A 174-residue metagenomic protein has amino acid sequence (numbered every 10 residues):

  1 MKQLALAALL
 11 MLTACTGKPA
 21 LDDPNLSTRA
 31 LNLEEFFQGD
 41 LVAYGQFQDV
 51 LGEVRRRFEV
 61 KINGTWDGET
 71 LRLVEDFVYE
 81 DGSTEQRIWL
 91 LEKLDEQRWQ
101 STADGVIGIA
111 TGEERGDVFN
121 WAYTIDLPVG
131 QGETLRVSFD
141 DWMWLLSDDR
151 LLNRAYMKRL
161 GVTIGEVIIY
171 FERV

Functional and structural regions predicted by a protein language model:
M1-A7: Sec-dependent signal peptide recognition, specifically the positively charged N-region followed immediately by
L12-A14: C-terminal motif of bacterial Sec signal peptides marking the signal peptidase cleavage site
T16-P19: Bacterial signal peptide processing site
P24-D40: N-terminal helix-cap/turn-to-beta initiation motif at the start of protein domains
F37-G45, N153: A short, Trp-centered hydrophobic/proline-enriched beta-strand micro-motif
Y44, Q48-V129: Central antiparallel beta-sheet cores of small beta-barrel/beta-sandwich binding domains
V54-V60, T134-F139, T163-G165: Amphipathic hydrophobic-ligand
D140-V174: Glycine-rich, aromatic-bearing surface loops/beta-hairpins
